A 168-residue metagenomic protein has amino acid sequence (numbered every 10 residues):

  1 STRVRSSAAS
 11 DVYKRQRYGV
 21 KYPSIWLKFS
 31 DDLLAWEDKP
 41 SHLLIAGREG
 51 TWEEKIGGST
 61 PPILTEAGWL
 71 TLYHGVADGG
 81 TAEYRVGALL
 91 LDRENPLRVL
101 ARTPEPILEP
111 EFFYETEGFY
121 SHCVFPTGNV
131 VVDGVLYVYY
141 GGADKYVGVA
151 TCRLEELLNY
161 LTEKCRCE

Functional and structural regions predicted by a protein language model:
S1-Y13: Single conserved hydrophobic/aromatic residue that forms the stacking wall/gate of nucleotide- or nucleobase-binding
S7, L34-I63, P96-G128, L157-E168: Surface loop/turn signatures of beta-propeller and other carbohydrate-active proteins
S10-D11, G68-T71, V135-Y137: Entry beta-strands of beta-propeller and related beta-repeat scaffolds
R15, G75-A77, G142-D144: Residue-level signature of beta-propeller blades and closely related beta-rich strand-turn architectures in secreted
Y18-P23, G80-Y84: Short, solvent-exposed loop/turn segments at conserved positions within beta-propeller repeat blades
S24-D32, R85-E94, T151-L158: Beta-propeller blade signature
G57-T103: Loop/turn-rich, solvent-exposed surfaces of beta-rich toroidal or solenoidal domains
V130-K164: Blade-level signature of beta-propeller repeat domains, shared across WD40, Kelch, NHL, RCC1 and BNR/Asp-box propellers
